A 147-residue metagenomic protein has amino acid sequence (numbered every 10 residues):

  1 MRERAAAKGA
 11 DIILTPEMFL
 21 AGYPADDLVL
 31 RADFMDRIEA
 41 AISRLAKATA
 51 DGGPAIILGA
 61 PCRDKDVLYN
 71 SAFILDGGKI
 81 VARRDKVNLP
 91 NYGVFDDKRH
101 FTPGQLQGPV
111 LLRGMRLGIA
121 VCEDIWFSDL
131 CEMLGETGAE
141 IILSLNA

Functional and structural regions predicted by a protein language model:
M1-A147: Enzyme catalytic cores with a strong preference for nitrogen-chemistry domains
